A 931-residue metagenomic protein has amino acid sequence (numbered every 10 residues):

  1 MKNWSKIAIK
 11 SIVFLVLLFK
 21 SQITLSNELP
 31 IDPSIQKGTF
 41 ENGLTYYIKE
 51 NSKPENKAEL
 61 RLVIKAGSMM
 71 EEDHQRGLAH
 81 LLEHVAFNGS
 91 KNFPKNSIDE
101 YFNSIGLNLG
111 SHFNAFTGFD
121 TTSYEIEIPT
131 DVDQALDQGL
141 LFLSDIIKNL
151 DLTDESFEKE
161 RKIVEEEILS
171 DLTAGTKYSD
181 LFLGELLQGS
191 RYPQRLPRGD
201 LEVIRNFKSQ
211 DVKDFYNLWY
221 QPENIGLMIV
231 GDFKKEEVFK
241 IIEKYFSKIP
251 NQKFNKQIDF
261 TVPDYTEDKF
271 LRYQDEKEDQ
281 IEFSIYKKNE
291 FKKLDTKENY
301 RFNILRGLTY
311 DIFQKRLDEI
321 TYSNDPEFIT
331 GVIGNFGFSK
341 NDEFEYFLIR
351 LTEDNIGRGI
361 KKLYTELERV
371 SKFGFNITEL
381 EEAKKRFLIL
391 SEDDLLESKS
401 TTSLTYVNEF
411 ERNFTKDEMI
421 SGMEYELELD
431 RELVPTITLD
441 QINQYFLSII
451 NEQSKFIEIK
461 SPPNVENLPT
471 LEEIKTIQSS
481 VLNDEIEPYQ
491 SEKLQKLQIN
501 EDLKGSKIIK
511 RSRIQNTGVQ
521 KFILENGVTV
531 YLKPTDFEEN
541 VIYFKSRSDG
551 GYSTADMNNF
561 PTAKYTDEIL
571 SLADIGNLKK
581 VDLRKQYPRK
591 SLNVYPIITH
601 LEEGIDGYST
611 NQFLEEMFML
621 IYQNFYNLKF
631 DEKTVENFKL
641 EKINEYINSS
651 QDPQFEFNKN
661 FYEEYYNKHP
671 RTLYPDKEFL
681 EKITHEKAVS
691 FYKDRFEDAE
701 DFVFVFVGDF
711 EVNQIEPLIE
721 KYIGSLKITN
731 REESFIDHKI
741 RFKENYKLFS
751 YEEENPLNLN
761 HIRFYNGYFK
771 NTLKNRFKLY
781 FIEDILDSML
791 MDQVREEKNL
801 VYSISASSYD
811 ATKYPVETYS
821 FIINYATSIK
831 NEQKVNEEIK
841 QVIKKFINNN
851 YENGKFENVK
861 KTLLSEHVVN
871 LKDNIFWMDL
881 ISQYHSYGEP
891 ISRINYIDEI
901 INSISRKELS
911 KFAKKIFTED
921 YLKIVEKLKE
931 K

Functional and structural regions predicted by a protein language model:
K2-I12: Bacterial N-terminal signal peptides that target proteins for export
K10-K20: Bacterial N-terminal signal peptides
I23-T45, K234-E276, Q280-E290, L294-D295 (+10 more regions): Proteolytic maturation boundary segments
K49, P54-S68, L78-A79, N96-D145 (+13 more regions): M16 family metallopeptidases and their MPP-like homologs
R76-H84, N88, D311, F560-E568 (+1 more regions): Active-site recognition of the HExxH zinc-binding catalytic motif
F119-T122, R161-E166: Short, structured secondary-structure elements that scaffold catalytic or ligand/cofactor-binding regions
Y220, F696-E697: Flexible, low-complexity linker/tail segments at the boundary of structured domains
